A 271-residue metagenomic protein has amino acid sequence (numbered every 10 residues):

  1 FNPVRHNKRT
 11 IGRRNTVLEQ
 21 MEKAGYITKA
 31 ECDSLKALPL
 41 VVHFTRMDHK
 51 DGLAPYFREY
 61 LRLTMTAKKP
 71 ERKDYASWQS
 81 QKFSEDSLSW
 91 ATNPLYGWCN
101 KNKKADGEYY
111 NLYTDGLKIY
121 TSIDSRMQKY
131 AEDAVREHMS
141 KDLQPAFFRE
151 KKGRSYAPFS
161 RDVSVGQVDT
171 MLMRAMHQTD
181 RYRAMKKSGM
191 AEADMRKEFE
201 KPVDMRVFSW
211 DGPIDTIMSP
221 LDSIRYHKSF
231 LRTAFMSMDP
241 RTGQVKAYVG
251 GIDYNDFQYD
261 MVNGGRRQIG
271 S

Functional and structural regions predicted by a protein language model:
F1-R183: Non-catalytic, structured segments within soluble enzyme domains
N2-P3, C32, L38, D106 (+3 more regions): Short pre-catalytic segments that frame enzyme active sites
